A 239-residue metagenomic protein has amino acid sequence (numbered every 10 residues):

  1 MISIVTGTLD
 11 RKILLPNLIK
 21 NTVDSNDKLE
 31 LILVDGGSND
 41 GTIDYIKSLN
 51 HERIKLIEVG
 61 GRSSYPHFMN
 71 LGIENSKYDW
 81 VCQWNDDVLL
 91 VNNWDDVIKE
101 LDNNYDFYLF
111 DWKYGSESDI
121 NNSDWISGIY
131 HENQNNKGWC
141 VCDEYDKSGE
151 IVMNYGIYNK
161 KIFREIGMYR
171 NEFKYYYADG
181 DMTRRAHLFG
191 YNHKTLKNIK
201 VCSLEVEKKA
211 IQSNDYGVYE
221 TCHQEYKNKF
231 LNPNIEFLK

Functional and structural regions predicted by a protein language model:
N21-L29: Short, acidic, metal-binding catalytic loop of nucleotide-sugar glycosyltransferases
D35-D44: A conserved acidic beta->alpha catalytic loop
G41, V88-E100: Acidic donor-binding/catalytic loop of UDP-sugar-dependent glycosyltransferases, especially processive GT2
V59-S76: Glycine-rich, basic loop-to-helix element that forms the pyrophosphate-binding segment of sugar-nucleotide handling
D79-L89: Short beta-strand-to-loop acidic/aromatic patch adjacent to the donor-nucleotide binding site
D95-I129: Conserved donor NDP-sugar-binding/catalytic core segment of glycosyltransferases
N136-Y158: A recurrent flexible, glycine/aromatic-enriched loop bordering the glycosyltransferase active site that acts as
E172-Y176, G180-K239: C-terminal catalytic/acceptor-binding lobe
